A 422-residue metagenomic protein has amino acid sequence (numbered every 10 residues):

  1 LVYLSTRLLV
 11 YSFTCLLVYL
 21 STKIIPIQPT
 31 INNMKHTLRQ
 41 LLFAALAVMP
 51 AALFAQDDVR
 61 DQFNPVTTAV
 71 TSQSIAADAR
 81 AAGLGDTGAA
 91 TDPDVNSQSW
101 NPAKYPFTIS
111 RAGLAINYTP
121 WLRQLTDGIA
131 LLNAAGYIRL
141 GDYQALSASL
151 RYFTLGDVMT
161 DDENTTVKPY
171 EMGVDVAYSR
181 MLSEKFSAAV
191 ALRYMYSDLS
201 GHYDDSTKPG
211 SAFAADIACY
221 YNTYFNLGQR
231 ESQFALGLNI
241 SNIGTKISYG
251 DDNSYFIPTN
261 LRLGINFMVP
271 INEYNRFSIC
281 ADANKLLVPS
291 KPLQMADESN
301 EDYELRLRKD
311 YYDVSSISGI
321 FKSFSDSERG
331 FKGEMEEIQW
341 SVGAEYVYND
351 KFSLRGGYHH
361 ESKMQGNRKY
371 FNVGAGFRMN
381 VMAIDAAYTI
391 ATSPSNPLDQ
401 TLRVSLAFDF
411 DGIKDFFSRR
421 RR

Functional and structural regions predicted by a protein language model:
L1, K23-N33: Short, Lys/Arg-enriched N-terminal segments with co-localized hydrophobic residues within the first ~10-30 amino acids
L4, L8-L20: Short polybasic linear motifs
N33-L42: Bacterial N-terminal signal peptides that target proteins for export
A47: Acidic, glycine-enriched active-site microenvironments
Q56-R422: Subset of outer-membrane beta-barrel
